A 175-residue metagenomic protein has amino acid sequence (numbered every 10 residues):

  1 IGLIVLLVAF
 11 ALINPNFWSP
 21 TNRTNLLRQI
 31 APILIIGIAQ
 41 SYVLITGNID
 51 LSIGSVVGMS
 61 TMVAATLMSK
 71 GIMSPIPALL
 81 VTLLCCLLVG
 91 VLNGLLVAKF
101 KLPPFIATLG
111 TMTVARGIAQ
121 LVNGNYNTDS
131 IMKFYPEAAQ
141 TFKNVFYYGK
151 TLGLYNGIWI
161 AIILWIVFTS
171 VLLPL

Functional and structural regions predicted by a protein language model:
I1, L26, L34, S55-M59 (+3 more regions): Hydrophobic alpha-helical transmembrane segments
G2-W18, V122, S170-L175: Structural signal for alpha-helical transmembrane segments and their membrane-water exit/capping regions in multi-pass
L3-L7, G37, A161-T169: Alpha-helical transmembrane segments of integral membrane proteins
L6, T61, C85, T111-A115 (+1 more regions): Transmembrane alpha-helical core residues of multi-pass small-molecule transporters, especially secondary transporters
V8-G71, P75, L95-L102: Single transmembrane alpha-helix segments in multi-pass membrane proteins
I72-T113: Alpha-helical transmembrane segments within multi-pass membrane transporters and channels
F105-L175: Transmembrane helix-bundle core of multi-pass membrane transporters and related energy-transducing complexes
